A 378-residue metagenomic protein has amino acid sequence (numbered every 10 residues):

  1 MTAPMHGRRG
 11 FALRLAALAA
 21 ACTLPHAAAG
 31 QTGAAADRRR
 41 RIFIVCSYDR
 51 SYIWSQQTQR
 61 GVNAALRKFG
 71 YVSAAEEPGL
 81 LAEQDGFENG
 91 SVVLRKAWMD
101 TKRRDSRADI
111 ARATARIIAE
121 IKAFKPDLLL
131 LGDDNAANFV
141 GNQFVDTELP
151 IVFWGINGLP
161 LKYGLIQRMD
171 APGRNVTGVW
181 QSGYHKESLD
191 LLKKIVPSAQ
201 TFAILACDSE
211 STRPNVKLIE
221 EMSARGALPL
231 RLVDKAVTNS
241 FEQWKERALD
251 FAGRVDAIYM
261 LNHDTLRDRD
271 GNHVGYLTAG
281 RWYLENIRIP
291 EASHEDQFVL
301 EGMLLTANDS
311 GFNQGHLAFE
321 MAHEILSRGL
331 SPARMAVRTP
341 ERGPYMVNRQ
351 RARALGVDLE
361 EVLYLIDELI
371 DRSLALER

Functional and structural regions predicted by a protein language model:
T2, H6-G7, F11-R378: Short hydrophobic alpha-helices and adjacent helix-cap/hinge residues
